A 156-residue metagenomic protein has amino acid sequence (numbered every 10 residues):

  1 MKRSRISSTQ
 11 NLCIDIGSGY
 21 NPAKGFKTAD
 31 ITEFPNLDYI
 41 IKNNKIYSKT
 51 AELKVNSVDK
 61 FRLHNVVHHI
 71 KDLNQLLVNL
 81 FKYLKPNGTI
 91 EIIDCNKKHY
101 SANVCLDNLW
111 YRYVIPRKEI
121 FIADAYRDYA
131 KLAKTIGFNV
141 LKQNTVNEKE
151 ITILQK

Functional and structural regions predicted by a protein language model:
M1-Q10: Conserved alpha-helix/loop element of class I SAM-dependent methyltransferases that forms part of the SAM/SAH-binding
N11-T50: Class I SAM-dependent methyltransferase SAM/SAH-binding core
R62: A conserved beta-strand element that flanks and buttresses the S-adenosyl-L-methionine
N65-H69: Short catalytic micro-motifs in class I SAM-dependent methyltransferases
K71-Q75, Y100: Short N-terminal helix/helix-N-cap motif within the alpha/beta-hydrolase-1
N74-P86: A short glycine-rich, Lys/Arg-flanked "PGG" loop and its adjoining helix->strand segment in the class I
I93-I136, L141-I151: C-terminal alpha-helical "lid/dimerization" subdomain adjacent to the S-adenosyl-L-methionine
